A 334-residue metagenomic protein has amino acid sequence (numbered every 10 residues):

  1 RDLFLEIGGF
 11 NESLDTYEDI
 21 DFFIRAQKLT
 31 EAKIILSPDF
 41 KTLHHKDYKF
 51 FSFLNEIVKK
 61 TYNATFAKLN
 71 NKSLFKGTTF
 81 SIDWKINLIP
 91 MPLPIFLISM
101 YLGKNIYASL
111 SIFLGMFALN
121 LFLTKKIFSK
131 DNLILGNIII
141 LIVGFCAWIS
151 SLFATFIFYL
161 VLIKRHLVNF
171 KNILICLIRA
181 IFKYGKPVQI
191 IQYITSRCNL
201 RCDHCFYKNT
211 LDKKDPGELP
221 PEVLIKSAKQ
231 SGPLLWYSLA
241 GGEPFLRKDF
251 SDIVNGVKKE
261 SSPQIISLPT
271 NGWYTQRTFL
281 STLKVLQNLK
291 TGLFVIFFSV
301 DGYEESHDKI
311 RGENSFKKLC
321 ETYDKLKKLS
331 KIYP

Functional and structural regions predicted by a protein language model:
R1-G8: Conserved nucleotide-sugar donor-binding and metal-coordinating catalytic region shared by glycosyltransferases
N11-T16, I20-K76: Catalytic donor/gating beta->alpha subdomain of glycosyltransferases that bind UDP-sugars
H45-D47, D212-K214, E304-R311: A short acidic, helix-capping loop that chelates divalent metal ions and anchors anionic groups
F50-A108, K130: Basic/Trp-rich segment in TM-proximal cytosolic loops or flexible interdomain/linker regions
L88-L162: Membrane-embedded multi-pass helical conduit in multi-pass membrane proteins, especially envelope-biosynthetic
V168-F294: Conserved alpha-helical substructure of the radical SAM core
P244, G272-Q276, F298-E313: Conserved radical SAM core fold
L268, Y323-P334: Conserved strand-turn element in the central/C-terminal portion of the radical SAM core barrel that lines
